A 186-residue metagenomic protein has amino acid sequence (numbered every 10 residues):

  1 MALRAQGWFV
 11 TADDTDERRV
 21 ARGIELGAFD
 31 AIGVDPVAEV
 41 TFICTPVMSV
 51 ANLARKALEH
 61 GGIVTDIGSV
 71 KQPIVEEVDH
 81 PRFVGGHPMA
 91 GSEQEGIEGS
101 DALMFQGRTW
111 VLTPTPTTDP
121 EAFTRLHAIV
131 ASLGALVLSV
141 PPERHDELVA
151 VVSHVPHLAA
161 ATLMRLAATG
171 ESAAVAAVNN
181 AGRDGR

Functional and structural regions predicted by a protein language model:
M1-G33, V40: NAD(P)+-binding Rossmann beta1-loop-alpha1 motif at the extreme N-terminus of oxidoreductases
V10, F83, V137: Hydrophobic anchor at the start of a short beta-strand that flanks the dinucleotide cofactor-binding loop
D13, D66-I67, G86, T113 (+1 more regions): Generic beta-sheet signal
T15-D16, T45, I67-S69: Short beta->alpha hinge that forms the Motif I/post-I loop of the SAM-binding pocket
T41-F42, T65: N-terminal Rossmann-like NAD(P) cofactor-binding module of classical short-chain dehydrogenase/reductase
F42-C44, V111: Structural motif
A51-E98: Rossmann-like NAD(P)(H) cofactor-binding subdomain of soluble oxidoreductases
M104-R186: Internal alpha-helical scaffold of NAD(P)-dependent oxidoreductase catalytic cores
